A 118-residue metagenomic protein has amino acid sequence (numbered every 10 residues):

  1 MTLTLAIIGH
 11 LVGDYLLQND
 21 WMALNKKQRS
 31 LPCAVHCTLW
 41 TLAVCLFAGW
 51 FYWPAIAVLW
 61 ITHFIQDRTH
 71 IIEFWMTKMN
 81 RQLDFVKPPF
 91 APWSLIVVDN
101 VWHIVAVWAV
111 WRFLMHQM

Functional and structural regions predicted by a protein language model:
M1-M118: Hydrophobic alpha-helical transmembrane segments
